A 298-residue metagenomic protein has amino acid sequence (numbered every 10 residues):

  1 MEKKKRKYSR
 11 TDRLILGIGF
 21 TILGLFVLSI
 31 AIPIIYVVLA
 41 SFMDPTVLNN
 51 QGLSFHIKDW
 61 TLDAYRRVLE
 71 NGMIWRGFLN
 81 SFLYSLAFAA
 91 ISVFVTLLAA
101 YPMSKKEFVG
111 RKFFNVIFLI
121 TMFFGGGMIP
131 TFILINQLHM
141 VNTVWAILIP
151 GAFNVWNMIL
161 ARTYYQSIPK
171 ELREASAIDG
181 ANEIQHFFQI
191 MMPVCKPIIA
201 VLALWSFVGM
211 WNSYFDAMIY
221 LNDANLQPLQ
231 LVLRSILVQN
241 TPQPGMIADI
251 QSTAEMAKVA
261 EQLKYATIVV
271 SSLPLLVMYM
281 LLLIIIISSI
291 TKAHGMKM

Functional and structural regions predicted by a protein language model:
E2-M298: A hydrophobic, multi-pass inner-membrane permease signature
